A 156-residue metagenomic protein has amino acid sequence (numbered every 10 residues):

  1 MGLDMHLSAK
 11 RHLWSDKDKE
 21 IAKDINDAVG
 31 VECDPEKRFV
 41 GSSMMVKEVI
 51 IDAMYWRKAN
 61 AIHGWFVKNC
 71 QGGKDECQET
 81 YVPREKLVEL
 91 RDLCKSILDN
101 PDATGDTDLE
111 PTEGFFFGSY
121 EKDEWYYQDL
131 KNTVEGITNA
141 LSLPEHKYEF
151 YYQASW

Functional and structural regions predicted by a protein language model:
M1-W156: Acidic (Asp/Glu-rich) sequence patches and key acidic residues that form negatively charged surfaces used
